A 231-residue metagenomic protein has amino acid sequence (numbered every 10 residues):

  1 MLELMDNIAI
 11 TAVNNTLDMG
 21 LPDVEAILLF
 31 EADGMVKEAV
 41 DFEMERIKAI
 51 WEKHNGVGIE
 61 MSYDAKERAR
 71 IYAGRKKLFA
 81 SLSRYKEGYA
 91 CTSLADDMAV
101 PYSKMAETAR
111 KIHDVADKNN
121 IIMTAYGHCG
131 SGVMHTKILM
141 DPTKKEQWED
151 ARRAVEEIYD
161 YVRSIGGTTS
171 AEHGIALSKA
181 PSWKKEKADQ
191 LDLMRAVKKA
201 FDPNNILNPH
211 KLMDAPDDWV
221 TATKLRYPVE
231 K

Functional and structural regions predicted by a protein language model:
M1-A154, Y161, I165: C-terminal substrate-recognition/cap domain of FAD-linked oxidoreductases
D18-L21, A188, L193: Active-site-adjacent capping/gating segments
R68-R70, I175-A180: Short, highly charged C-terminal tails/helix-capping segments
S93, T143, L177-K185: Short beta-alpha connecting loops at secondary-structure transitions that line or flank enzyme active sites
P101, T136, I158, H173 (+2 more regions): Hydrophobic, well-ordered secondary-structure elements that form the walls of internal hydrophobic environments
H128, T168-I175, P209-L212: Short acidic/histidine-rich active-site segments
Y161, I165-T168, A200-N204: Hydrophobic alpha-helical segments
Q190-K231: Intrinsic disorder at enzyme termini
